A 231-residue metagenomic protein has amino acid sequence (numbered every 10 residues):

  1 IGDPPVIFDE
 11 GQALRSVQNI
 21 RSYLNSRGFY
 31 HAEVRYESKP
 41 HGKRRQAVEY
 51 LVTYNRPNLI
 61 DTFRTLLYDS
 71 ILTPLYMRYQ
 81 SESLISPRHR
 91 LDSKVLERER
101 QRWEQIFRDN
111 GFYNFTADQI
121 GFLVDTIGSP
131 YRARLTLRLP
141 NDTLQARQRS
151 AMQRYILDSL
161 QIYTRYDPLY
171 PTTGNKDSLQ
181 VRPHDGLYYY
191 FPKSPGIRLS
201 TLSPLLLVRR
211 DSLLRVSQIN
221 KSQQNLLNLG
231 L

Functional and structural regions predicted by a protein language model:
I1-N228: Interaction-mediating elements
